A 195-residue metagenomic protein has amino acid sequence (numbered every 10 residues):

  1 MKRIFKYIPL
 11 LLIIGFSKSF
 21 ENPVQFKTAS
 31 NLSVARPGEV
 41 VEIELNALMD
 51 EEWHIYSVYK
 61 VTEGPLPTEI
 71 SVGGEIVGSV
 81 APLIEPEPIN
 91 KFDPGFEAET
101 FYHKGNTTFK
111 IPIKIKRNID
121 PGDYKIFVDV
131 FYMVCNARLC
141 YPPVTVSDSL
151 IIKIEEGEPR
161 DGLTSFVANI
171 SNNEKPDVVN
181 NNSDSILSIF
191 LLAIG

Functional and structural regions predicted by a protein language model:
K2, F16-S17: A subset of signal/propeptide-processing and intrinsically disordered low-complexity segments in secreted/extracellular
K2-L10: Sec-dependent signal peptide recognition, specifically the positively charged N-region followed immediately by
L11-G15: Repetitive helical segments and hydrophobic/amphipathic motifs
S17-I186: Extracellular/lumen-exposed scaffold segments
S185-A193: Residue-level signature of transmembrane alpha-helical entry/exit and packing/kink sites in multi-pass membrane
